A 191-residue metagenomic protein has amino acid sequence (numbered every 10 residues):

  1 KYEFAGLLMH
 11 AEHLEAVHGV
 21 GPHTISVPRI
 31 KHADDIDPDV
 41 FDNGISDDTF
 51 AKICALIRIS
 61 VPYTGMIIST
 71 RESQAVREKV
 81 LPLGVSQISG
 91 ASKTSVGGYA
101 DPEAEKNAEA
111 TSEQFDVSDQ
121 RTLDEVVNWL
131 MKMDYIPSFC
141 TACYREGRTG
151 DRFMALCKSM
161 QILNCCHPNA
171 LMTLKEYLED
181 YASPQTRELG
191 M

Functional and structural regions predicted by a protein language model:
K1-I36, S46-A75, P82, Q87 (+1 more regions): Conserved C-terminal portion of the radical SAM core fold that forms the substrate/S-adenosylmethionine-binding
P38-F41: Short, flexible/disordered intra-domain loops and linkers
N43-D47, M66, E113-Q120: Hydrophobic alpha-helical scaffolding
A75-S86, S92-M191: Radical SAM enzyme core and accessory elements
